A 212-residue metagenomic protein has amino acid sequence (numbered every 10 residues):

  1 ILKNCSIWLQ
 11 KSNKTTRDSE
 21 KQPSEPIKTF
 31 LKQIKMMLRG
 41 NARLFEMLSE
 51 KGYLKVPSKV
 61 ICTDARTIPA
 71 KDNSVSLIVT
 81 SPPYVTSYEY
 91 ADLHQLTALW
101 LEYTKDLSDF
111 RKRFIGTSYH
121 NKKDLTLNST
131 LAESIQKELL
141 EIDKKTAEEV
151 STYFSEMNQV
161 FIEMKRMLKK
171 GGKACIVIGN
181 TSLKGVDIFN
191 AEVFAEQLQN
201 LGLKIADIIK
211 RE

Functional and structural regions predicted by a protein language model:
I1-T80, V85-D92: SAM-dependent nucleic-acid methyltransferase catalytic core
I78, H94-L99, E192-F194, D207: Glycine-rich, phosphate-binding/catalytic loops in enzymes
Y84-E163: SAM-dependent methyltransferase catalytic-core segment centered on the flexible catalytic loop and adjoining short
T146-S155, V177-I178, S182-E192: Acceptor-substrate binding/catalytic loop of class I
Q159-I162, F189-L201: Short alpha-helix
L168-K170: Helix-to-beta-strand junctions that scaffold the AdoMet/dcAdoMet cofactor pocket in Class I SAM-dependent enzymes
L203-E212: Class I S-adenosyl-L-methionine
